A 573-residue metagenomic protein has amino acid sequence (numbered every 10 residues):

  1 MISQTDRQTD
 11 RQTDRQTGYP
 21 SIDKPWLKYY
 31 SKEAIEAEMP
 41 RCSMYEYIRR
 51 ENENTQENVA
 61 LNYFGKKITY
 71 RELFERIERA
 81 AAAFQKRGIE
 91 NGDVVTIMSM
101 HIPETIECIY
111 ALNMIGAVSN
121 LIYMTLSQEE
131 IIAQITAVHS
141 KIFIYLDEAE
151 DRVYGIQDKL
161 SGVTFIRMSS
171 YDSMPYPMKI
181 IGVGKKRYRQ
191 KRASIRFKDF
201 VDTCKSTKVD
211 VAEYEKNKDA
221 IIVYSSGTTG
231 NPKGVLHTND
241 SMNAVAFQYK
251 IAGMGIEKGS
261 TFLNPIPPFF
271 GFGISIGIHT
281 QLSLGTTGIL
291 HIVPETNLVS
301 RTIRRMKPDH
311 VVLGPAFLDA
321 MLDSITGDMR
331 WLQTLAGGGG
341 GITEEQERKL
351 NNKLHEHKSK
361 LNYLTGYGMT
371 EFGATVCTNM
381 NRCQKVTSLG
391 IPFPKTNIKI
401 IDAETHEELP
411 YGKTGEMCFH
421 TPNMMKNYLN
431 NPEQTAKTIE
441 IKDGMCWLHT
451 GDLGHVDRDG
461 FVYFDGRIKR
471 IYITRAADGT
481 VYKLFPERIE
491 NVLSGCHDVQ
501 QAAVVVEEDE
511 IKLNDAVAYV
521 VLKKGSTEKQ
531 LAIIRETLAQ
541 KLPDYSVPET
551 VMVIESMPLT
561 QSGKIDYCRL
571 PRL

Functional and structural regions predicted by a protein language model:
M39-P40, E57-I102, I106-Y110, S127-I132 (+2 more regions): Conserved AMP-binding/adenylate-forming core of the ANL superfamily
F74-R79, D202, V235-E257, P265 (+2 more regions): Conserved structural elements of the adenylate-forming
L126, A133, Y145-E148, T421 (+2 more regions): AMP-binding/adenylate-forming catalytic core of the ANL superfamily
F165, D309-V312, L322-K385, N397: Gly/Ser/Thr-rich phosphate-binding loop
Y188-Y224, N231, G255-T261: Conserved pre-ATP/AMP-binding loop-to-beta segment of ANL
N243-T261, F269-V312, S324: Conserved AMP-binding/adenylation subdomain of ANL enzymes
I391-K395, E407-T438, R467, G479-L484: Conserved ATP/PPi-binding loop(s) of AMP-dependent carboxylate-activating enzymes
Q540-I565: AMP-binding/adenylate-forming catalytic domain of the ANL superfamily
